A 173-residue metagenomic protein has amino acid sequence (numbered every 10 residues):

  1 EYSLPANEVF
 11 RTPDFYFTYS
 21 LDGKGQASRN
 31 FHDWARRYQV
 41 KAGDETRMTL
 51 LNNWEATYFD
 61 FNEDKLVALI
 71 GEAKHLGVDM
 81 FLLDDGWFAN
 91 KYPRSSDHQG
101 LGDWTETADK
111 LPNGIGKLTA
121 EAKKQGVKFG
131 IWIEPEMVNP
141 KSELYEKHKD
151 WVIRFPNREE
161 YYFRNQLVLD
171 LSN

Functional and structural regions predicted by a protein language model:
E1-Y2, K110: Short alpha-helix capping/helix-loop boundary micro-motifs
Y2-L21: Short Pro-Gly-centered flexible turn/kink motifs
P5, F10, G43-D44, Y162: A generic structural signal for short, non-catalytic loop/turn and secondary-structure boundary residues
A6, D22-G25, F61-E63: Short conserved micro-motifs at the rims of enzyme active sites and ligand-binding pockets
F17-M48, E55: Terminal connector regions
D44-N173: Aromatic-lined carbohydrate-binding/catalytic grooves of carbohydrate-active enzymes
